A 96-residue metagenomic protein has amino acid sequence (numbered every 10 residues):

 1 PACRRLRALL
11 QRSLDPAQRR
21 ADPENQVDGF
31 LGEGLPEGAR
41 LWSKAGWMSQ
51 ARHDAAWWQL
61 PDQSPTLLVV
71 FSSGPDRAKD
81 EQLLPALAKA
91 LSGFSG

Functional and structural regions predicted by a protein language model:
P1-G96: Penicillin-recognizing serine hydrolase domain
